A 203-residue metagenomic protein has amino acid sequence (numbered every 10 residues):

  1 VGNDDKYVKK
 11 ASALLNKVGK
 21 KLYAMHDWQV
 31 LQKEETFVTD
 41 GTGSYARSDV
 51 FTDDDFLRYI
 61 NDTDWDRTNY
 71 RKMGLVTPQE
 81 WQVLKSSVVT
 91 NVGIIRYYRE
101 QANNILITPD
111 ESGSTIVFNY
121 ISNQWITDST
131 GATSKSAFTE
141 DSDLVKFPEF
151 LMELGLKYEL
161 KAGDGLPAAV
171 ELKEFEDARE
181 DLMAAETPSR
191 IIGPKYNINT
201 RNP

Functional and structural regions predicted by a protein language model:
V1-P203: Glycine-enriched, solvent-exposed interface loops adjoining structured elements
